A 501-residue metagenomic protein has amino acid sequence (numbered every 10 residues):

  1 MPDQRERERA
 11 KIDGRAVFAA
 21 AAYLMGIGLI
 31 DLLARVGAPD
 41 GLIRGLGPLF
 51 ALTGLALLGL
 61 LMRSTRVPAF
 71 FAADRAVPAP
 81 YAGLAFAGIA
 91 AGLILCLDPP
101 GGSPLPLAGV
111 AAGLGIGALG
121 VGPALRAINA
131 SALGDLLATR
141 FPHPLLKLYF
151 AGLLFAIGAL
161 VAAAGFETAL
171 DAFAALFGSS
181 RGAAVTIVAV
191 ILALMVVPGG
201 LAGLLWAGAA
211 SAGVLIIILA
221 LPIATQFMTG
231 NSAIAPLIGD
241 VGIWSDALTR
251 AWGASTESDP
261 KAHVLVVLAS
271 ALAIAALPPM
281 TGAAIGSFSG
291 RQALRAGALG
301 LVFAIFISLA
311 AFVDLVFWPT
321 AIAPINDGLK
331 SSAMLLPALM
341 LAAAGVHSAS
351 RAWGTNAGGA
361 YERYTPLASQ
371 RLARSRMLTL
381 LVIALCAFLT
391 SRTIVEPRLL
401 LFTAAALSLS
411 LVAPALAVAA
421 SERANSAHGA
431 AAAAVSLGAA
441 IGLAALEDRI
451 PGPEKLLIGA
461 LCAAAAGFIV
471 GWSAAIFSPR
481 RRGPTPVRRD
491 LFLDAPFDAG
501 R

Functional and structural regions predicted by a protein language model:
P2-R501: Membrane-embedded helix-loop-helix hairpins and adjacent transmembrane boundary segments in multi-pass transporters
